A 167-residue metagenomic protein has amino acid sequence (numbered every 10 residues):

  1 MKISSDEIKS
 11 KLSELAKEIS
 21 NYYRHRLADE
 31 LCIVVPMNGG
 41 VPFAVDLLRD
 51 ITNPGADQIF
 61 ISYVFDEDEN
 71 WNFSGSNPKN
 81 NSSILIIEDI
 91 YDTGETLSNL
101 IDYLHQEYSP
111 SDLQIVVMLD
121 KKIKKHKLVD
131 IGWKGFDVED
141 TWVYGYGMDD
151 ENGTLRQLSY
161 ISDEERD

Functional and structural regions predicted by a protein language model:
M1-D167: PRPP-associated nucleotide enzymes
